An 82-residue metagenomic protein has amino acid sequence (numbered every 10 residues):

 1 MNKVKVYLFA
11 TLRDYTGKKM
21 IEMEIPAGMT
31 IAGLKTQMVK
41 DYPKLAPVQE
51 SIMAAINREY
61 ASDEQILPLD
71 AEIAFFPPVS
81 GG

Functional and structural regions predicted by a protein language model:
M1-G81: Ubiquitin-like/PB1-type beta-grasp interaction modules and other compact soluble beta-rich domains
